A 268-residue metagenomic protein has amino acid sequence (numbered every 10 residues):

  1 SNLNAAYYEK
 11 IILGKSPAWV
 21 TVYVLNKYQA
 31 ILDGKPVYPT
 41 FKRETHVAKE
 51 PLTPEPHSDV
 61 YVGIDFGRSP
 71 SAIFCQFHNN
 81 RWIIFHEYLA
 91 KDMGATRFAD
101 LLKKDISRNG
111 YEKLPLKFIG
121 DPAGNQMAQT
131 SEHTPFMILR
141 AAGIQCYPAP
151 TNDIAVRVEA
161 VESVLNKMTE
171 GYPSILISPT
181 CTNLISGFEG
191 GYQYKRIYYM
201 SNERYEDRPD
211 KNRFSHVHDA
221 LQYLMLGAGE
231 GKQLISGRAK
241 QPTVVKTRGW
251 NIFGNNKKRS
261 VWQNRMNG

Functional and structural regions predicted by a protein language model:
S1-I64: ATPase catalytic-site recognition across NTP-hydrolyzing enzymes
T21, L25, F136-R140, E162 (+2 more regions): Non-transmembrane alpha-helical segments in soluble domains of secreted/periplasmic/extracellular proteins
N26-Y28, F74-Q76, H86-Y88: Short, structured patches in soluble enzyme cores that scaffold and shape functional sites
S58, R68-I73: Short glycine-rich loop/turn motifs
G67, A123, L221: Anionic group-transfer/hydrolysis microenvironments
S71-Q76, Q222: Short beta-strand scaffold segments in enzyme catalytic cores
H78-P209, G231-I235, A239-G268: Mg2+-dependent endonuclease catalytic cores in nucleic-acid-processing enzymes, primarily RNase H-like
P209-G237: Acidic, Mg2+-coordinating catalytic module of metal-dependent nucleases/exonucleases that use a two-metal-ion mechanism
